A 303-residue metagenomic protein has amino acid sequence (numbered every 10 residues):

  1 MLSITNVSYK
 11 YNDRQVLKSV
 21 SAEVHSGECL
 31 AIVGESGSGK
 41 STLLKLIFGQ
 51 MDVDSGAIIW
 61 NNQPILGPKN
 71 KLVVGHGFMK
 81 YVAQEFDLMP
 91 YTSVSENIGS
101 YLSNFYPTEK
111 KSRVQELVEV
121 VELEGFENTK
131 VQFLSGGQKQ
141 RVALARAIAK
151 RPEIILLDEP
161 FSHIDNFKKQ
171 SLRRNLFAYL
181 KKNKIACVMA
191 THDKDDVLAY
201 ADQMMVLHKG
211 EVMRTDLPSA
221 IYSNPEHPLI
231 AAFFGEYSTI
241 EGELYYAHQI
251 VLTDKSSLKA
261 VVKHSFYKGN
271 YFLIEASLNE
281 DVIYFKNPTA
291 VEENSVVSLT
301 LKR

Functional and structural regions predicted by a protein language model:
F48: Helix-to-loop junction immediately C-terminal to a conserved catalytic motif
G56-G67: Conserved ABC transporter NBD signature motif
I65-K80, N104: ABC ATPase NBD coupling module
E109-F126, A178, K184: Conserved ABC ATPase "signature" region
K130-L134, Q138-Q140: Conserved ABC ATPase signature
A149-E153: A short, proline-enriched helix->beta-strand linker immediately N-terminal to the Walker B motif in ABC-type P-loop
K209-G210: Conserved ABC ATPase "signature" C-loop
